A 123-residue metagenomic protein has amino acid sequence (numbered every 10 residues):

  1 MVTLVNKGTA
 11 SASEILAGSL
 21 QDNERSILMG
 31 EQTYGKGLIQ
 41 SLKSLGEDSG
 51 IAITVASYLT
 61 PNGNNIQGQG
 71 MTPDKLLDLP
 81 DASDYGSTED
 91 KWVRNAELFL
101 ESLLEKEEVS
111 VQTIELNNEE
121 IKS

Functional and structural regions predicted by a protein language model:
M1-S123: C-terminal "post-core" interaction segments
